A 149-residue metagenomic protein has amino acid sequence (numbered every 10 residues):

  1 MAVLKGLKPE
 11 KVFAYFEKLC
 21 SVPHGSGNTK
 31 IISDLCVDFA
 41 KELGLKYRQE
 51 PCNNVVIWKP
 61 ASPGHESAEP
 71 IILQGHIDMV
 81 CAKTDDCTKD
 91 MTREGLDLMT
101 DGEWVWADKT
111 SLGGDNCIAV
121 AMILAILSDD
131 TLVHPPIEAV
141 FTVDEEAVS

Functional and structural regions predicted by a protein language model:
A2-E103: Acidic/His- and Gly-rich active-site-bordering loop/insert found across diverse amide/peptide-bond hydrolases
I57, A147-S149: Generic structural signal for helix capping and beta-alpha/helix-loop junctions
H65-P136, F141-T142, A147: Active-site metal-coordination/substrate-binding segment of hydrolases, especially metallo-dependent peptidases
